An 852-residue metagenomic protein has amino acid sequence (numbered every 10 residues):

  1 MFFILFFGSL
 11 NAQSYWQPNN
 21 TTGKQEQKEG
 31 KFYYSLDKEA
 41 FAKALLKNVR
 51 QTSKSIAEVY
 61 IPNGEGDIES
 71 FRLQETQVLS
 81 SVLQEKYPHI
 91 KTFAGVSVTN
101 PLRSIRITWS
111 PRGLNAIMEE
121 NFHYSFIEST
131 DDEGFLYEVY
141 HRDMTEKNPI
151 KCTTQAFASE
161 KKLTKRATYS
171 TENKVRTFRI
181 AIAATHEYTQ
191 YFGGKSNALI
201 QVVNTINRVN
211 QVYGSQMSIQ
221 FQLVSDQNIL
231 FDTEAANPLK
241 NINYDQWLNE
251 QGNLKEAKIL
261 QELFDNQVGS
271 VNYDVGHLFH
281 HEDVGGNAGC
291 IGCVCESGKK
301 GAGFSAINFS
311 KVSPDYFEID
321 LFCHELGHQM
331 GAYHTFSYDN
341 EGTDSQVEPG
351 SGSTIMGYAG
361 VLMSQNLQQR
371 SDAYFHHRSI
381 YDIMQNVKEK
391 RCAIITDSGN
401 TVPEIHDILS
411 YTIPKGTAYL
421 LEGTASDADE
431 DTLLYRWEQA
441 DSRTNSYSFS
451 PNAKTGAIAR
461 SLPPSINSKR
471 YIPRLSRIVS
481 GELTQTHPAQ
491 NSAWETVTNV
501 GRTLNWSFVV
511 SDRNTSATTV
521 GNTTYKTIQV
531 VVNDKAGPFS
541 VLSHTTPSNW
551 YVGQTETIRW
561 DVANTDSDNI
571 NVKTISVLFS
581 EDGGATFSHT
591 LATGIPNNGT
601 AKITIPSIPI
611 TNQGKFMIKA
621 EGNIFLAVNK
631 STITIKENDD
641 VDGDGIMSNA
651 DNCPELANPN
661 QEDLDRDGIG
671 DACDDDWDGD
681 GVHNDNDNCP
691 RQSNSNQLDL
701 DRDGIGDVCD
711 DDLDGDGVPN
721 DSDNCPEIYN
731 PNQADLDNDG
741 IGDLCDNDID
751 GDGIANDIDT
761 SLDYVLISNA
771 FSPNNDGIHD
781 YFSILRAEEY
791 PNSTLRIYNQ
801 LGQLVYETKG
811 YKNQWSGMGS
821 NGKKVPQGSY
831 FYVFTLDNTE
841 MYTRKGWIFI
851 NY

Functional and structural regions predicted by a protein language model:
A12-E128, N249, K255-K258: N-terminal prosegments of processed precursors
S14-E26, G30-F32, L136-I291: Fold-level signature of zinc-dependent metallopeptidase catalytic domains
Q222, D232, L434-V500, N569-K602: Exoplasmic/lumenal beta-rich domain surfaces
V224-Q251, C295-A373, E438, S442-S448: The catalytic-center signature of Zn2+-dependent metalloproteases
V387-E404, V530-F539: Proline/serine/threonine-rich low-complexity linkers at boundaries of modular beta-sandwich domains
I413, T424-D429, D512, V562-D568 (+1 more regions): Extracellular acidic, Ser/Thr/Pro-rich low-complexity tracts
K636-H779, Y790, R796: Extracellular calcium-associated, cysteine-rich motifs in secreted modular proteins
S761-Y852: Short loop/turn motifs at secondary-structure boundaries
